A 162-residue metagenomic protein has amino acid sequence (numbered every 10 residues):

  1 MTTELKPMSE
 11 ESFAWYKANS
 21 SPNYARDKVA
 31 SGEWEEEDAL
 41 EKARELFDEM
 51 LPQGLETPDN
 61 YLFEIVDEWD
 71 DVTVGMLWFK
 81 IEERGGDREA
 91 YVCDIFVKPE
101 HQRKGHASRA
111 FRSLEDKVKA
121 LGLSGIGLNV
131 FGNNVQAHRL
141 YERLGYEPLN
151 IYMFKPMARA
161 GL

Functional and structural regions predicted by a protein language model:
T3, P7-K98, K117, P148-R159: Acetyl-CoA-dependent GNAT
V92, L114, V118, G125-I126 (+1 more regions): Short hydrophobic clusters on alpha-helical segments that form packing/core surfaces in small helical domains
H101, G105-S113: Conserved acetyl-CoA pyrophosphate-binding loop and the N-cap/start of the following alpha-helix in GNAT-like
Q102, L128-A137, F154-A160: Conserved beta-strand-loop-alpha-helix junction that forms the acyl-donor binding cleft
L123, L162: Terminal helix-turn-helix DNA-binding modules in bacterial transcription factors
S124, E147: Short acidic/polar active-site loop segments enriched in Thr and Asp
Y141, Y146: Conserved active-site tyrosine of GNAT-family acetyltransferases
